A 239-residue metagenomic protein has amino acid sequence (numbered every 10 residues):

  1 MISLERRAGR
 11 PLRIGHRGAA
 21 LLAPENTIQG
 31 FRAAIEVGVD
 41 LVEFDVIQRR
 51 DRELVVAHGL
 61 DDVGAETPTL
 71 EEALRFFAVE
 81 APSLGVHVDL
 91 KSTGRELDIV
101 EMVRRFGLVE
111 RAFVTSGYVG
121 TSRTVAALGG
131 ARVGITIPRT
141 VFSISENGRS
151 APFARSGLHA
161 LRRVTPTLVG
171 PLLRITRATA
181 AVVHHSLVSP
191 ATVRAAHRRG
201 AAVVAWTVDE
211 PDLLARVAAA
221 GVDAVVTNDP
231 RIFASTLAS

Functional and structural regions predicted by a protein language model:
M1-S239: Phosphate-group recognition and catalysis centered on beta-loop-alpha active-site segments
